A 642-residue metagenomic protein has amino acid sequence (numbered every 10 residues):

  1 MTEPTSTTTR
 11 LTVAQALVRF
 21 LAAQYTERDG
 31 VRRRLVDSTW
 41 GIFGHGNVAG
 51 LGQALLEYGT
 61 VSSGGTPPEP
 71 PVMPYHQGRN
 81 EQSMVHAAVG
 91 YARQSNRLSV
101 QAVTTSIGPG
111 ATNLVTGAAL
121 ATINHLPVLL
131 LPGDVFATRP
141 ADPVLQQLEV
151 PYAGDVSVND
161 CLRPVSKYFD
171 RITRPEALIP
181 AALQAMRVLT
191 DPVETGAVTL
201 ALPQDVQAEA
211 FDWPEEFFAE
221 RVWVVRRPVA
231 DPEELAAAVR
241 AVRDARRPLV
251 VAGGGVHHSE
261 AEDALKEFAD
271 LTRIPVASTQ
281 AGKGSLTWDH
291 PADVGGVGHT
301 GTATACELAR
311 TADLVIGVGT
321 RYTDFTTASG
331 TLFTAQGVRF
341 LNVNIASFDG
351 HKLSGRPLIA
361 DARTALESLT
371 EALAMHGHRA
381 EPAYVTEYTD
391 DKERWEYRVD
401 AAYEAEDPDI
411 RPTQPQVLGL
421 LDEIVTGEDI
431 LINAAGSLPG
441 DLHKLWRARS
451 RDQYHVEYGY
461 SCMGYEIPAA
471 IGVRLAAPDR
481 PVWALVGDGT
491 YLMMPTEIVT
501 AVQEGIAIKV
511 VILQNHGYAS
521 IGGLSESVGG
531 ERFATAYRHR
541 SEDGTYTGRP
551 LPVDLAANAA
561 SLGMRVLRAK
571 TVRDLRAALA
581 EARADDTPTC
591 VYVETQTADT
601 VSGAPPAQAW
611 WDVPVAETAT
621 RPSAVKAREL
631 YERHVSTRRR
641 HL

Functional and structural regions predicted by a protein language model:
T2-A383, L420, I424-G427, A507-V510 (+1 more regions): N-terminal alpha/beta PP-like core and its mobile active-site loop of ThDP/TPP-dependent enzymes
T2-T5, T173-E176, P214, G337 (+5 more regions): Phosphate/pyrophosphate-binding active-site segments
L17, T39-L51, L55, K392-A469 (+2 more regions): Active-site diphosphate/adenylate-binding microenvironment
R34-L35, A383-T386, A484-G489: Short alpha-helical "patches" and their helix-cap loops
R139-A153, C306, G350-H351, I359 (+2 more regions): Thiamine diphosphate
C161-L162, D212-F218, E393-V399, A556-A559: Short, basic/glycine-rich phosphate-binding loops at helix/coil junctions that contact nucleotide phosphates
F169, Y403, G563-V566: Short amphipathic alpha-helical interaction patches enriched in hydrophobic/aromatic residues with interspersed Lys/Arg
A252-G254, V318, A435, V486-G489: Glycine-rich beta-strand-to-loop/alpha-helix junction loops that act as flexible
